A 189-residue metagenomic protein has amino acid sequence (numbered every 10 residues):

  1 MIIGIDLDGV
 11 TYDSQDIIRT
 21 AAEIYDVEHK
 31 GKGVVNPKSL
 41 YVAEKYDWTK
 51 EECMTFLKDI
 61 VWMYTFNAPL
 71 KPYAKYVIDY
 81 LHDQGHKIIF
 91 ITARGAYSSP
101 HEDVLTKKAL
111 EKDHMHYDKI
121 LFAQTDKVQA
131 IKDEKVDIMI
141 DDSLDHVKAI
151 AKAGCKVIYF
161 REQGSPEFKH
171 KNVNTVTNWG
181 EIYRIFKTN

Functional and structural regions predicted by a protein language model:
M1-E52: Active-site neighborhood of HAD-like aspartate-dependent phosphohydrolases
K45-V61, H86-I88: Short, basic/glycine-rich phosphate-binding loops at helix/coil junctions that contact nucleotide phosphates
Y64-P69, A74-T106: Substrate-recognition element of Asp-dependent hydrolases with the DxDx(T/V) motif
K87-I89, Y117, C155-V157: Hydrophobic anchor at the start of a short beta-strand that flanks the dinucleotide cofactor-binding loop
G95-I138, L144-K148: Substrate-recognition "cap/lid" segment bordering the active-site pocket of phosphatases
T106-L121, K169-N189: Structural recognition of alpha->loop->beta junctions
M139-N174: Acidic, Mg2+-coordinating phosphoryl-transfer loop and its flanking beta/alpha structural elements, shared across
